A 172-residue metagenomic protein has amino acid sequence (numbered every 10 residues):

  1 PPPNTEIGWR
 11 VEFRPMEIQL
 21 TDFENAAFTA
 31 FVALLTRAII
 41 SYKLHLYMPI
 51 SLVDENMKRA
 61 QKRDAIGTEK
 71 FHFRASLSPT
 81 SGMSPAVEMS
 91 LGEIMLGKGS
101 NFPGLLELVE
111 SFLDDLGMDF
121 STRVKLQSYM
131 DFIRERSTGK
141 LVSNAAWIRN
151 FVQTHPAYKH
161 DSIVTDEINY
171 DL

Functional and structural regions predicted by a protein language model:
P1-L172: C-terminal accessory/tail domains of diverse enzymes
